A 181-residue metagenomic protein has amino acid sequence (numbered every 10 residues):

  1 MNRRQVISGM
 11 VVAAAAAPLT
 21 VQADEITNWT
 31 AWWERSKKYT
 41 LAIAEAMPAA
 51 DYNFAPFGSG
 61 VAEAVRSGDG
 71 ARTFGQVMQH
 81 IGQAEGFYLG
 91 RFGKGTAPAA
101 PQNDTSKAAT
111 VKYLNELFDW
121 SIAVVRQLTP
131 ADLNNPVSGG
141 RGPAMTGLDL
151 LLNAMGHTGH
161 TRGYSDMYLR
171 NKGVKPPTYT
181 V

Functional and structural regions predicted by a protein language model:
M1-A14: N-terminal secretory signal peptides and thylakoid transit peptides that target proteins across membranes
V12-A13, A46, H80-Q83, E116: Residues within well-ordered alpha-helical secondary structure of globular protein domains
A17-I43, M47: C-terminal segment of N-terminal export signals and the immediately downstream linker at the start of the mature
T30-L41, N53-A100, S138-V181: Short, contiguous alpha-helical
Y39-A42, A46, W120-Q127, Y164: Solvent-exposed, charged/polar functional surfaces in cytosolic regulatory/catalytic domains
E45-F54, V125-N134, R170-P176: Surface-exposed helix-capping loop/turn segments at secondary-structure junctions
N103-S138, T146-T161: Acidic/histidine-rich alpha-helical segments that form the ligand environment of transition-metal centers
